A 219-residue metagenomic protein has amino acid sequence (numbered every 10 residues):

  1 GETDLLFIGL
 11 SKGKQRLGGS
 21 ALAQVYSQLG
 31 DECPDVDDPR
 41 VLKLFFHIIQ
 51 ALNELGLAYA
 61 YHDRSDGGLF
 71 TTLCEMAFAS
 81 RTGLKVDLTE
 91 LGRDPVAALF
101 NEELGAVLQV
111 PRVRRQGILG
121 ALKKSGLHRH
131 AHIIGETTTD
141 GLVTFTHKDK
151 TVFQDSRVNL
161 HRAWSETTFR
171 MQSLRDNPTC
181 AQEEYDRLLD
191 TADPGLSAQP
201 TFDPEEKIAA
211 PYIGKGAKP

Functional and structural regions predicted by a protein language model:
G1-F100, R112-P219: Intein/HINT protein-splicing elements and their conserved insertion hotspots or analogous self-processing inserts
E103-G105: Short, solvent-exposed beta-strand edge segments and adjacent coil->beta transition regions
V107-P111: Short hydrophobic/aromatic beta-strand micro-patches that form the beta-sheet surface supporting nucleotide- or nucleic
